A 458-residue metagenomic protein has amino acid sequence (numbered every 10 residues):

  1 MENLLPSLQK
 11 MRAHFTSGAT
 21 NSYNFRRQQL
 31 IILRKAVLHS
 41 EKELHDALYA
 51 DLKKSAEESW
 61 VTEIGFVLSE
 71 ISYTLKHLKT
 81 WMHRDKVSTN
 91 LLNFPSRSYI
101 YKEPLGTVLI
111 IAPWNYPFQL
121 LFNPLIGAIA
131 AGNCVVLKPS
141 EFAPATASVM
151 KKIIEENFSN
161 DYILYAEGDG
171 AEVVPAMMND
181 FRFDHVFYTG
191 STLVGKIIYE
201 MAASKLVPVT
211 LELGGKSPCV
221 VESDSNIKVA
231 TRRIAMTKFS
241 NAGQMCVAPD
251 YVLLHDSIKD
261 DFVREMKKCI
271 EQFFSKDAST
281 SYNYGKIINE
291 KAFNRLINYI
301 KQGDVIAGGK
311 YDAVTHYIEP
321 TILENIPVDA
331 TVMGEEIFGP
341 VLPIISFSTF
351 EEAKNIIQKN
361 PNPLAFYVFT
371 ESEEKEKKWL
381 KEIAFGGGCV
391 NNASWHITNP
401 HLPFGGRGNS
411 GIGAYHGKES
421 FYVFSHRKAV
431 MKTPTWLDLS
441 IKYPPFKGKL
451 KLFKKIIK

Functional and structural regions predicted by a protein language model:
M1-Y99: N-terminal Rossmann-like NAD(P)+-binding subdomain of aldehyde/semialdehyde dehydrogenases
L4, Y23, E41, I227 (+3 more regions): Residues at or immediately preceding the N-termini of alpha-helices
F15, A19, R34-V37, E41 (+14 more regions): Structural signal for hydrophobic packing residues in well-ordered secondary-structure cores of soluble enzyme domains
S22, V220, E271, Y317-K458: Conserved C-terminal structural/oligomerization subdomain of aldehyde/semialdehyde dehydrogenase
R26, I71, G132, I163 (+7 more regions): Residue-level signal for inorganic ion chemistry
L48, A147-M150, M177, I198 (+4 more regions): Hydrophobic packing residues within well-ordered alpha-helices of enzyme cores
L91-V229, K267: Rossmann-like NAD(P) dinucleotide-binding subdomain of oxidoreductase/dehydrogenase enzymes
F158, L193-P327, V390, G448 (+2 more regions): ALDH superfamily catalytic-core signature
